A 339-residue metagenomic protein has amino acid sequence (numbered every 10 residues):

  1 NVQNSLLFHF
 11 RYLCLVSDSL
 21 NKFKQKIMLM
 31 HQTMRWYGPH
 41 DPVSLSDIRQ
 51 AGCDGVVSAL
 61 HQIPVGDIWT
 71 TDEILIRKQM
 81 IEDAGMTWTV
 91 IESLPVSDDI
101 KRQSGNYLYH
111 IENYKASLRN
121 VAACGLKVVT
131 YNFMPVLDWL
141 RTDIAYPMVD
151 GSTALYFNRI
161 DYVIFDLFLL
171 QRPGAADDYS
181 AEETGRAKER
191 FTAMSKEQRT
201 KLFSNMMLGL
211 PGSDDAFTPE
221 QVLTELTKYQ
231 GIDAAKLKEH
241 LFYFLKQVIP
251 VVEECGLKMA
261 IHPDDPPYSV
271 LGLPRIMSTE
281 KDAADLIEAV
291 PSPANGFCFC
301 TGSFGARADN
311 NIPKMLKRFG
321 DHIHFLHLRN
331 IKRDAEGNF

Functional and structural regions predicted by a protein language model:
N1-H9: Extreme N-terminal basic, low-complexity initiation segments that serve as generic localization/processing leaders
Y12-M28: Short, Lys/Arg-enriched N-terminal segments with co-localized hydrophobic residues within the first ~10-30 amino acids
M30-R35, G55-S58, W88-E92, V129-Y131 (+3 more regions): Hydrophobic faces of well-ordered beta-strands that scaffold small-molecule active sites in alpha/beta enzyme cores
R35-P39, L60-I63, S93-V96, F133-V136 (+3 more regions): Active-site beta-loop-alpha junctions enriched in small/polar residues
G38-R49, I111-L118, D309-L316: Short, acidic/polar
L45-G52, W69-T89, A122-A123, I249-E254 (+2 more regions): Acidic (Asp/Glu)-rich catalytic clusters
A59-E239, E254: Structural motif corresponding to the early beta-alpha repeats
A181-F339: Acidic/histidine-rich catalytic cores of soluble enzymes
